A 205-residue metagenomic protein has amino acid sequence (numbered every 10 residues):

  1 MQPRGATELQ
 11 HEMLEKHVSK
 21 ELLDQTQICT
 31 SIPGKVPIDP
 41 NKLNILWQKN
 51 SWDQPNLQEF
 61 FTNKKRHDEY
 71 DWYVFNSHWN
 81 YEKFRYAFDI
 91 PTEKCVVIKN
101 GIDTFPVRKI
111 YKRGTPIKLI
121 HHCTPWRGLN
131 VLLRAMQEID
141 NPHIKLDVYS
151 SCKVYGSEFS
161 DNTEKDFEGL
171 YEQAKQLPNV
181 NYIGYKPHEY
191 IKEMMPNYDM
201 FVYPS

Functional and structural regions predicted by a protein language model:
M1-I38: N-terminal pre-catalytic "stem/leader" segment of glycosyltransferase-like enzymes
Q2-P3, C152-F167: Short, flexible/disordered intra-domain loops and linkers
T26-N56, D71-F75, V96-K99: Active-site proximal beta-strand in glycosyltransferases
W52-Y73, F167-A174: Membrane-proximal helix-turn-helix segments that form the acceptor-binding/catalytic region of lipid-linked
D71-R85, I90-V107: Donor nucleotide-sugar binding/catalytic pocket of nucleotide-sugar-dependent glycosyltransferases
Y111-G128, L133-E138, D147: Conserved donor-binding/catalytic core segment of Leloir-type glycosyltransferases
S160-E189: Nucleotide-activated donor-binding/catalytic signature segment of Leloir-type glycosyltransferases, i.e., the conserved
P196-S205: Acidic donor-binding loop of glycosyltransferase active sites
